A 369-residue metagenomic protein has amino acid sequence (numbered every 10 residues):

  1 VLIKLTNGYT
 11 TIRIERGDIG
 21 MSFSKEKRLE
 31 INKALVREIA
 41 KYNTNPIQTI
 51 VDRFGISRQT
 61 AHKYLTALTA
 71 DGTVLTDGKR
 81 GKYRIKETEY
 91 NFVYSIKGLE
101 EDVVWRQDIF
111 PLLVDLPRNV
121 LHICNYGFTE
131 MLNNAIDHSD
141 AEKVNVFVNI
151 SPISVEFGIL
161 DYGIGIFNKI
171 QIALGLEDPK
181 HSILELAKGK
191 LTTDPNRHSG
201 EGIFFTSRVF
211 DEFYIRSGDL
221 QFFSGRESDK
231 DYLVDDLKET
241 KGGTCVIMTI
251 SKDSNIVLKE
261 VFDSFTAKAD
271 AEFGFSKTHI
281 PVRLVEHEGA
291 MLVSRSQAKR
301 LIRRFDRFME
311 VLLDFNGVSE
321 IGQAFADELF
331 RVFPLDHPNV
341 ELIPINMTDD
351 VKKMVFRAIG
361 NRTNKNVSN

Functional and structural regions predicted by a protein language model:
I3-T129, H138-K143, P152, Q171-I172 (+2 more regions): Bergerat-fold GHKL ATPase/HATPase_c domain
L75-N91, A135-K259, F333-P334: Conserved beta-strand-loop-beta-strand hairpin that lines the nucleotide-binding pocket of ATP/GTP-utilizing enzymes
F205, R300, E328-L329: A short acidic, amphipathic alpha-helical/loop segment
G225-R226, G322-D327, K353-V355: A short acidic (Asp/Glu
S254-N255, E288-M291, V318-I321: Short acidic, S/G/P-rich loop/turn micro-motifs used as interaction or catalytic elements
F308-I321: Short, glycine-/small-residue-enriched flexible loop/hinge segments at domain edges that mediate gating
F325-D336: Short, non-transmembrane amphipathic alpha-helical segments
